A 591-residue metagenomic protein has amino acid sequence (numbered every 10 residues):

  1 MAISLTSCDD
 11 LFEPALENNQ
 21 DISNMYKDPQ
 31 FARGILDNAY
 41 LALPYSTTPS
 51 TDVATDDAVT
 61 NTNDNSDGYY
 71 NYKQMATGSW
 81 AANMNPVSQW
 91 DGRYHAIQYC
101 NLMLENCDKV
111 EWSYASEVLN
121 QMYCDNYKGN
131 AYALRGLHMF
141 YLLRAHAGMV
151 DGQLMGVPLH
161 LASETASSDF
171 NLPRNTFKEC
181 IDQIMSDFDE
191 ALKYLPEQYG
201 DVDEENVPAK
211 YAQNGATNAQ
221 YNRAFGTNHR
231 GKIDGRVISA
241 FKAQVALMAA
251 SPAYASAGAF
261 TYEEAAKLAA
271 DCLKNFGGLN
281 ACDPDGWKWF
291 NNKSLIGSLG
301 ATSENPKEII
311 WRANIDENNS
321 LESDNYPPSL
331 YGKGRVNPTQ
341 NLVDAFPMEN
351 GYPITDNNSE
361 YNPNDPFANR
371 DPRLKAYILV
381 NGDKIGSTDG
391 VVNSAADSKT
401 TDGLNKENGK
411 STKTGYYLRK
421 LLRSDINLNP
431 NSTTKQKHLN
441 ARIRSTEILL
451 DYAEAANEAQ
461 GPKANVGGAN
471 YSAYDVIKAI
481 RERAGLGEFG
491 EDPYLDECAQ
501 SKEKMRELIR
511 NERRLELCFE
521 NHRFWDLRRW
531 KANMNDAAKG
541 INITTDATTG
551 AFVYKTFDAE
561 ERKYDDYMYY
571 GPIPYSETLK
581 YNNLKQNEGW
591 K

Functional and structural regions predicted by a protein language model:
M1-T6: Sec-dependent bacterial lipoprotein signal peptides
C8-T55, M84, F346-A368, Y575-K591: Membrane-proximal, proline-rich intrinsically disordered regions
G34, L41, D67-G148, A166-D182 (+6 more regions): Conserved, well-structured interaction surfaces
S50-D67, V118, A147-L161, E197-V237 (+3 more regions): Short, surface-exposed recognition loops and adjoining beta-strand edges that mediate ligand/DNA contacts, enriched
R93-A96, Q183-M185, E205-T217, I296-G351 (+4 more regions): Long, intrinsically disordered, low-complexity segments
G136, K242-Q244, K437-G487: Extended amphipathic alpha-helical segments enriched in small hydrophobics
E308, E360-S445: Flexible, polar/acidic helix-loop-strand segments at domain edges
